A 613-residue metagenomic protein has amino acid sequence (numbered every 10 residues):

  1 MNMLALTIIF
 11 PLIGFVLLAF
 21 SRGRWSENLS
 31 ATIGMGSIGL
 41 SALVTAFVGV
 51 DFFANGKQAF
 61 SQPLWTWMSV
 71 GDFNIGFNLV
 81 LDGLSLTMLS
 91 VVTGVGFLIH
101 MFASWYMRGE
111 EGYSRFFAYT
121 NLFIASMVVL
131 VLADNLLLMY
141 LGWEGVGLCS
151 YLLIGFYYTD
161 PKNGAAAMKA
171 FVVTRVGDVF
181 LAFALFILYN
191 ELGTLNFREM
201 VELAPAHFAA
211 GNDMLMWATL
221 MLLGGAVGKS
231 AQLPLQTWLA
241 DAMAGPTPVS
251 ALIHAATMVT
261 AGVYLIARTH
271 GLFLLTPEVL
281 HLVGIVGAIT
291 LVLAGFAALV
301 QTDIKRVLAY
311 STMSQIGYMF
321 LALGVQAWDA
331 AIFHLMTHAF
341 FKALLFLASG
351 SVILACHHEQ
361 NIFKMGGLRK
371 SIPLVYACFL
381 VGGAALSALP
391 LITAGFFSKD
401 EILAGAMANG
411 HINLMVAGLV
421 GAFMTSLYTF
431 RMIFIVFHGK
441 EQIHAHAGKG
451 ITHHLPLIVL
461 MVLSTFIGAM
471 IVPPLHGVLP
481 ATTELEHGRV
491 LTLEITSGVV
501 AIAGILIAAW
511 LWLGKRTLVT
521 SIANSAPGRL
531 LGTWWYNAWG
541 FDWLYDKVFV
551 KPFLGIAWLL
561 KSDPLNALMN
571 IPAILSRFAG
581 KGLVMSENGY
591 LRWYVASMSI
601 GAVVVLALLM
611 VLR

Functional and structural regions predicted by a protein language model:
M1-I9, W25-T32, F73-V91, V129-G142 (+6 more regions): Membrane-entry segments of alpha-helical transmembrane domains in multi-pass membrane proteins
N2-A5, S21-A118, E191-N212, T237 (+4 more regions): Transmembrane helix-loop-helix hairpins at membrane boundaries of multipass inner-membrane proteins
F15-A19, I99-H100, G295-A297, Y428 (+3 more regions): Alpha-helical transmembrane segments
G36-F53, G177-I187, L380-S387, P456-I471 (+3 more regions): Hydrophobic alpha-helical membrane-insertion segments
I38-F47, F97, L185, V292 (+2 more regions): Hydrophobic core of alpha-helical transmembrane segments in multi-pass integral membrane proteins
D72, G477-T492, T517-R613: Aromatic-capped, Gly/Pro-kinked transmembrane alpha-helices
L84, S90, G94, L98-G142 (+2 more regions): Hydrophobic transmembrane alpha-helices and their helix-loop junctions in integral membrane proteins
I443-L506: Hard-cation-handling environments
